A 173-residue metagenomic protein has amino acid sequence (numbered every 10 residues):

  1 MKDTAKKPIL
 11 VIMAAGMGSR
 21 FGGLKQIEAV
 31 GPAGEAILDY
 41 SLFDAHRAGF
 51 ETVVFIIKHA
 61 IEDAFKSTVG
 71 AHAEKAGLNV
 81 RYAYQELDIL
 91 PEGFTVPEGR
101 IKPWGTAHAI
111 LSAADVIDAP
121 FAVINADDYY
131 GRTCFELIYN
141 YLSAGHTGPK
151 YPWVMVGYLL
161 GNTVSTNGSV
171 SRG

Functional and structural regions predicted by a protein language model:
K2-A71, V80, Q85, A119: N-terminal glycine-rich phosphate-binding loop and ensuing alpha1 helix
M13-A14, R81-A83, V123-N125, P152-L159: Short beta-strand segments
G18, Y129-G131: A short, conserved beta-strand element in the Rossmann-like catalytic core that flanks the donor/metal-binding loop
K25-G31, V96-R100, V170-S171: Short glycine-enriched, charge-decorated loop/helix-capping segments at active-site entrances that position
L38, A113, D127: Residue-level signal for inorganic ion chemistry
E74-P120: Short phosphate-binding loop-to-helix
A119-Y129: Short beta-strand-to-loop acidic/aromatic patch adjacent to the donor-nucleotide binding site
R132-G173: Conserved core of the sugar-phosphate nucleotidyltransferase
